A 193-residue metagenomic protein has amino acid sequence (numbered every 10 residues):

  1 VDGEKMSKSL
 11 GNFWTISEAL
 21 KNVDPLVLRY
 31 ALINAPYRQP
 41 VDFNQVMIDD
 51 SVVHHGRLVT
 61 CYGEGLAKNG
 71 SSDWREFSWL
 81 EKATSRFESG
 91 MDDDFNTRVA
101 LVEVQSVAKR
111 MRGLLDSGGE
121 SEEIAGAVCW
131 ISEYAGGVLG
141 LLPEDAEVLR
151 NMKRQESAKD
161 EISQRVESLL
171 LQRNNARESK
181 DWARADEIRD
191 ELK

Functional and structural regions predicted by a protein language model:
K5-S7, G11-K193: Structural preference for alpha-helix termini/caps and helix-kink/transition segments
